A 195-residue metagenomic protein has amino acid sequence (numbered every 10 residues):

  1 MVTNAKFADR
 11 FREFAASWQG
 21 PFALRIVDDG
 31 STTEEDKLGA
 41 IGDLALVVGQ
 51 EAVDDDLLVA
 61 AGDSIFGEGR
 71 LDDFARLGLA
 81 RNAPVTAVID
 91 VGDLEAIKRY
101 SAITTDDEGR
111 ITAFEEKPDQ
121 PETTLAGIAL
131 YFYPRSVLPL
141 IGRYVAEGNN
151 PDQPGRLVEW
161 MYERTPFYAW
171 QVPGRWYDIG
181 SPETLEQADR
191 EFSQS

Functional and structural regions predicted by a protein language model:
M1, V47, D63, I103 (+2 more regions): Residue-level signal for inorganic ion chemistry
M1, V59, T86-A87, A169: Structural beta-sheet core signal
M1-A60: Conserved N-terminal catalytic core of the sugar/cofactor nucleotidyltransferase
N4, G62, I89-D90, V172: Cofactor-binding loop segments of dinucleotide-utilizing enzymes, especially the Rossmann-like FAD- and NAD(P)+-binding
R10, G42-L46, D73, R156-L157 (+1 more regions): Alpha-helical elements of Rossmann-like donor-binding domains used by nucleotide-donor carbohydrate transfer enzymes
D36-A45, Y100-T104, E183-Q187: Short, surface-exposed amphipathic charged segments that create phosphate/polyanion-binding patches used for binding
L58, I65, A75-L79, D107-D178 (+1 more regions): Catalytic-core segments of class I nucleotidyltransferases/pyrophosphorylases that form NMP-activated intermediates
E68-K98: Conserved donor-nucleotide/metal-binding helix-loop-beta segment in metal-dependent transferases, i.e., the alpha-helix
